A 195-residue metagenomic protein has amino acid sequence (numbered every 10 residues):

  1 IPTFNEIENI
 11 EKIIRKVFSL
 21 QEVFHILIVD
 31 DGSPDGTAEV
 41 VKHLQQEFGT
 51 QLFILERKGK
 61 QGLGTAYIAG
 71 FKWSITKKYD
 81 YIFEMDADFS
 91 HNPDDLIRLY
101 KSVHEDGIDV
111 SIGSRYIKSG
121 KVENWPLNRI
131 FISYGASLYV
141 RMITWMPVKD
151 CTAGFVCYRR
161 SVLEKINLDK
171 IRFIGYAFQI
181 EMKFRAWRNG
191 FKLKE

Functional and structural regions predicted by a protein language model:
I1-R15, G32: Active-site beta-to-alpha loop of glycosyltransferases that engages the nucleotide-sugar donor
E8-K12, D35-L44: Acidic helix N-cap motif at the loop->helix transition within catalytic regions of sugar-transfer enzymes
I10, V17, G70, D88 (+2 more regions): Residue-level signature of catalytic and energy-coupling elements of molecular machines, predominantly ATP/GTP-dependent
I14, V23-S33, L55-E56, M85: Short beta-strand/loop segment that forms part of the nucleotide-sugar
S19-E22, Q45-Q51, K78, E105: Short helix-capping segments at alpha-helix termini
D30-E39, F89: A conserved acidic beta->alpha catalytic loop
R57-T76, Y81, P93-Y176: Acceptor/aglycone-binding surface of glycosyltransferases and processive sugar-polymer synthases
P147, K170-I174, K183-E195: Catalytic donor-sugar/metal-binding loop of nucleotide-sugar-dependent glycosyltransferases
